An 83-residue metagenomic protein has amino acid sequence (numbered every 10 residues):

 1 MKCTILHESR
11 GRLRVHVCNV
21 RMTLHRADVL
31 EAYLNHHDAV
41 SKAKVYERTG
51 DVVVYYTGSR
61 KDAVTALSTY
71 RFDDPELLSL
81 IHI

Functional and structural regions predicted by a protein language model:
M1-T4, S41: Short beta-strand/turn micro-motifs at beta-sheet edges
T4-R21: Short glycine-/aliphatic-rich beta-strand segments at the starts of folded cytosolic domains
V17-N19, V54-G58: Short beta-strand-to-loop capping motifs
L24-D28: Ser/Thr-Pro-rich, acidic low-complexity intrinsically disordered regions of eukaryotic RNA-binding
L30-D51, Y55: Short acidic amphipathic segments
Y56-D74: Charge-rich, low-aromatic oligomerization/scaffolding segments with amphipathic character
I81-I83: Conserved small/polar residues in nucleotide/adenosyl-binding loops
